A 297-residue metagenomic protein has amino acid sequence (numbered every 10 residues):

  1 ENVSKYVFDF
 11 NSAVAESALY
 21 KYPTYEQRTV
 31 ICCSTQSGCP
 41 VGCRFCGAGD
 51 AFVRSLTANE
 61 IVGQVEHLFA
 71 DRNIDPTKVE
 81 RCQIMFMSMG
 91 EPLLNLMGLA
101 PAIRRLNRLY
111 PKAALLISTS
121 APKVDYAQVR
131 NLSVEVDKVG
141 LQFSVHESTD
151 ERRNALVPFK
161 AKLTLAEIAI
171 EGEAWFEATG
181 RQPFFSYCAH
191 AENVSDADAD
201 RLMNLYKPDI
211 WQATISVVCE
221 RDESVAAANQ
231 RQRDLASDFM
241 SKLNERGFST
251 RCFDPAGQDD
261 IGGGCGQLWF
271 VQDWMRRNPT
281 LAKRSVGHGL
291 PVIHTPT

Functional and structural regions predicted by a protein language model:
E1-S12, E173-Q182, Y187-T297: Auxiliary Fe-S-binding modules of radical SAM enzymes
E1-T35, H67-K78, L281: N-terminal [4Fe-4S]-dependent radical SAM core
F10-S12, K21, S37, G90 (+2 more regions): Short, flexible active-site-adjacent loop segments at beta-strand->alpha-helix junctions, enriched in small/polar
K21, Q142-V145, D254-A256: Residues at the C-termini of beta-strands that transition into short coil/loop
Q27-I31, G47-A191, Q212-T214: Core AdoMet radical
C33, S55, K162, N229-S237: Short, conserved loop/turn and helix-capping segments at secondary-structure boundaries that abut family-defining
S37-C39, V145-E147, V217-C219: Short, small-residue-rich loop/turn micro-motifs
C39, C43-C46: Short cysteine clusters
